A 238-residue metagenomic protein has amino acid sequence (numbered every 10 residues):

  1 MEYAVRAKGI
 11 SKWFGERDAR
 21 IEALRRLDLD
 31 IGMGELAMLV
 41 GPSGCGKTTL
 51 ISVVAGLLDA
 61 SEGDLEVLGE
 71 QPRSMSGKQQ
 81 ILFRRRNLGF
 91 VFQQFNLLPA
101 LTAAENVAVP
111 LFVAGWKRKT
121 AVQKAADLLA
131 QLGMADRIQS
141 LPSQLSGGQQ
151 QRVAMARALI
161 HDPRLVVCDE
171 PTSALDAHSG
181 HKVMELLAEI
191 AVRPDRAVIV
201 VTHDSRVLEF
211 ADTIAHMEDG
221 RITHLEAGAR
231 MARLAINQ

Functional and structural regions predicted by a protein language model:
M1-W13, H224-Q238: ABC-family P-loop ATPase nucleotide-binding domain
E2-E218: ABC family nucleotide-binding domain
H216, T223-H224: Intrinsically disordered, low-complexity glycine/proline-rich and charged
